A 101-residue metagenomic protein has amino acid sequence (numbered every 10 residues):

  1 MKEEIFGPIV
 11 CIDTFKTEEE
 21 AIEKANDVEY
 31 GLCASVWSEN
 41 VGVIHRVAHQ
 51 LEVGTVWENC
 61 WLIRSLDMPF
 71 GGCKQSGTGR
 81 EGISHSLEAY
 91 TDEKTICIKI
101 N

Functional and structural regions predicted by a protein language model:
M1-N101: Conserved C-terminal structural/oligomerization subdomain of aldehyde/semialdehyde dehydrogenase
